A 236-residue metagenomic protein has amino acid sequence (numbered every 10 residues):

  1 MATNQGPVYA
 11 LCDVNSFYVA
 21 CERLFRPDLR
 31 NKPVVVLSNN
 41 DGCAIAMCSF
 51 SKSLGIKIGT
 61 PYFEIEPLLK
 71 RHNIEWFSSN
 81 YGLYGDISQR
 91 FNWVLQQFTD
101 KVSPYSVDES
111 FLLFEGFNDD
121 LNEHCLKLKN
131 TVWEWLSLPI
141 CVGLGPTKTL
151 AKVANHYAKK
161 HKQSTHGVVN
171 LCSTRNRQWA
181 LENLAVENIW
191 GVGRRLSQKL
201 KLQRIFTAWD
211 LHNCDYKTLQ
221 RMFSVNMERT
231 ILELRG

Functional and structural regions predicted by a protein language model:
M1-V107, F111, L234: Residues that scaffold, gate, or flank divalent-cation-dependent active/transport sites
C21-L24, A46-S49, L150-A158, S224: Short acidic, glycine/serine/threonine-rich loops at helix termini
F77-S79, L83-S88, W209-G236: Alpha-helical interaction/regulatory segments in DNA maintenance proteins
L112-K129, R204: Catalytic palm subdomain of template-directed nucleic-acid polymerases, centered on the conserved carboxylate motif
L121-E187: Long, highly charged, low-complexity intrinsically disordered interaction regions that mediate electrostatic DNA/RNA
A158-T165, I205-A208, M227-R229: A short alpha->loop->secondary-structure connector
K201: Polar interaction faces of repeat-based domains
